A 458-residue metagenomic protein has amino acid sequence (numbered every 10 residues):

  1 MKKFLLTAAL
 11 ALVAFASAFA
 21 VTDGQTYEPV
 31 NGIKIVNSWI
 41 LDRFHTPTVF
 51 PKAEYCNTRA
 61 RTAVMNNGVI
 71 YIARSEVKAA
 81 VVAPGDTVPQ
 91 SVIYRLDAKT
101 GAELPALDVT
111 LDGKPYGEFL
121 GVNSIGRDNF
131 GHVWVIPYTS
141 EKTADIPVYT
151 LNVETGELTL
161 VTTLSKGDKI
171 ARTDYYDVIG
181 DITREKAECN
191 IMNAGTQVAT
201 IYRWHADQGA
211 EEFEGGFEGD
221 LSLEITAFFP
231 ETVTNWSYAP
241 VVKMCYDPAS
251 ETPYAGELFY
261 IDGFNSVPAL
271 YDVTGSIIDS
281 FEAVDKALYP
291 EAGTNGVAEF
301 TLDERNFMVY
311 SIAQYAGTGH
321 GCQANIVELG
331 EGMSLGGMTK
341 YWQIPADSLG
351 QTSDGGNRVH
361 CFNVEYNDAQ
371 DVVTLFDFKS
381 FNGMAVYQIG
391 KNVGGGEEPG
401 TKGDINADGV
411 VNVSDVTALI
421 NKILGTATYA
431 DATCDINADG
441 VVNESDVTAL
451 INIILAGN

Functional and structural regions predicted by a protein language model:
A9, V13, S17, N392-N458: Cellulosome-associated attachment modules in secreted, modular CAZymes
G24-T48, E103-G113, E157-D168, E211-P230 (+2 more regions): Beta-propeller fold detector
P47-N66, G113-G126, V135-S140, K166-G195 (+4 more regions): Signature of short aromatic-glycine-proline-rich micro-motifs recurring in repeat-based ectodomains
V69-I72, H132-W134, K186-M192, T252-I261 (+4 more regions): Conserved beta-propeller blade signature
E76-G85, T139-A144, A194-V198, I261-V267 (+2 more regions): Short glycine/acidic-enriched loop and turn motifs that connect beta-strands
V88-G101, A144-G156, A199-Q208, P268-L270 (+2 more regions): Beta-propeller blade signature
V88-G131: Blade-loop segments of beta-propeller domains
S266, S280-I344: Loop/turn-rich, solvent-exposed surfaces of beta-rich toroidal or solenoidal domains
